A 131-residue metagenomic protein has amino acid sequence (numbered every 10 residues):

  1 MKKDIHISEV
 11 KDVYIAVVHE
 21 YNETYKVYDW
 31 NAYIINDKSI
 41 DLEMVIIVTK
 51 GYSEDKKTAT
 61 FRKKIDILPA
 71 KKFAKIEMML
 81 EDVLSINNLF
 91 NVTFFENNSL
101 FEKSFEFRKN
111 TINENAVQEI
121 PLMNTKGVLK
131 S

Functional and structural regions predicted by a protein language model:
M1-I5, Y33-I34, R62-K64: Intrinsically disordered, low-complexity boundary segments flanking structured domains
K3-S8, V17, L100-S131: Acidic, serine/threonine- and proline-rich intrinsically disordered appendage/tail regions
I5-W30: Beta-sheet-dominated interaction scaffolds and their linkers
Y28, A32-D41: Asparagine-centered strand-capping/turn motif at beta-strand->loop junctions
S39-D55: Short acidic, flexible loop segments centered on an aromatic residue
V48, L80, F107-R108: A generic structural motif
Y52-F90, F95-N98, E102: Intrinsically disordered, low-complexity Pro/Gly/Ser/Thr-rich segments with frequent PxxP/GP/PP motifs and embedded
